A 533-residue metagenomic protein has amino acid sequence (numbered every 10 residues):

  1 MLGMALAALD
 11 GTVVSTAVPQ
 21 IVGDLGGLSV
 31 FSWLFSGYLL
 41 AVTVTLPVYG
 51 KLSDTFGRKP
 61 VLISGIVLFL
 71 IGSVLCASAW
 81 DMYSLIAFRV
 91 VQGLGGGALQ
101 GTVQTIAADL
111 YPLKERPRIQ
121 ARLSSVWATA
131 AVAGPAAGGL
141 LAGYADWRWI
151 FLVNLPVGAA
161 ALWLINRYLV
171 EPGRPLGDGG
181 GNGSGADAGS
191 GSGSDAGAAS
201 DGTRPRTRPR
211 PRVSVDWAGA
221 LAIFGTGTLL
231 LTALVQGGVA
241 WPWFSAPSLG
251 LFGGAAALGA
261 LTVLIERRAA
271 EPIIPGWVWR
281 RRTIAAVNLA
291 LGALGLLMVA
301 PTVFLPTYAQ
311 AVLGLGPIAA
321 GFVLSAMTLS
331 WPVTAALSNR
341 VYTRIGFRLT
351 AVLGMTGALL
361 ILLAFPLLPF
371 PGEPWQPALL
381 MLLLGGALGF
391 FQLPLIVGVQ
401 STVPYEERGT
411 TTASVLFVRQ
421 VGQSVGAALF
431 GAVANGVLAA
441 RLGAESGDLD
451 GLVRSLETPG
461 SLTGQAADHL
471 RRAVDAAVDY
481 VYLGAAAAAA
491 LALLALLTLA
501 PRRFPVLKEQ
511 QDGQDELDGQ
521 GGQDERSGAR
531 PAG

Functional and structural regions predicted by a protein language model:
M1-T16, S32-F35, A218-A220, G227 (+4 more regions): 12-transmembrane solute porter fold
D10, Y38-T45, G95, V126-A130 (+3 more regions): MFS transmembrane alpha-helix packing/gate-lining sites
A17-T43, I318: Extracellular/periplasmic helix-loop-helix junction of adjacent transmembrane segments in MFS-like secondary
I21-V22, L52-S53, A137-A145, L234 (+4 more regions): Interfacial helix-cap and linker-helix signal at transmembrane-aqueous boundaries of multi-pass secondary transporters
S36-Y49, Q100, Q104, S325-L337: Central cavity-lining transmembrane alpha-helices of secondary-active solute carriers, predominantly the Major
L46-D187, G193-G219, P371: Helix-loop-helix hairpins in multi-pass membrane proteins, especially solute transporters
G143-A290, L297, A473, P531: Hydrophobic transmembrane-helix bundles of small-molecule transporters
P459-G533: Transmembrane-helix exit segments and adjacent C-terminal regions of multi-pass membrane proteins
